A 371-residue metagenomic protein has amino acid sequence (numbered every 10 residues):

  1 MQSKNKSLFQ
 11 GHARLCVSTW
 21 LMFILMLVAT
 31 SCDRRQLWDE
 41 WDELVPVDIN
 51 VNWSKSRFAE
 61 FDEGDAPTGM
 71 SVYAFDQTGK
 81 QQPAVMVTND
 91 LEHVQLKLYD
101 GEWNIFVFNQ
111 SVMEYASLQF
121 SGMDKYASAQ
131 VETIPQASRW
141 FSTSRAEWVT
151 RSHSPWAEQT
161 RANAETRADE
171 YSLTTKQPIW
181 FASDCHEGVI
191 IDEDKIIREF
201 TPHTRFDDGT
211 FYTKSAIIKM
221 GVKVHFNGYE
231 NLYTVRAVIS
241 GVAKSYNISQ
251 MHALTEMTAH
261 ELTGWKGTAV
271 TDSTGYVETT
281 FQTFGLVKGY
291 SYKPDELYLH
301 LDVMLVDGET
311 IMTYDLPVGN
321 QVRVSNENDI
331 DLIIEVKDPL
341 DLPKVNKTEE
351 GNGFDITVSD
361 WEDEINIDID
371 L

Functional and structural regions predicted by a protein language model:
M1-A13: N-terminal secretory signal peptides that target proteins for export/translocation
Q10-F23: Sec-dependent N-terminal signal peptides
V28-S31: C-terminal motif of bacterial Sec signal peptides marking the signal peptidase cleavage site
R34-T143, R323-L371: Acidic/polar, low-complexity intrinsically disordered N-terminal segments immediately downstream of a Sec signal
W41-E43, K97-G101, H203-R205, Y212-A216 (+3 more regions): Solvent-exposed loop and beta-edge segments used for protein-protein assembly and interaction
G69-F120, L232-N326: Tryptophan-paired
Q81-K214: Short, low-hydrophobicity acidic/polar segments
A168-T271: A sequence/structural signal for flexible, mid-protein segments enriched in small/helix-disrupting residues
